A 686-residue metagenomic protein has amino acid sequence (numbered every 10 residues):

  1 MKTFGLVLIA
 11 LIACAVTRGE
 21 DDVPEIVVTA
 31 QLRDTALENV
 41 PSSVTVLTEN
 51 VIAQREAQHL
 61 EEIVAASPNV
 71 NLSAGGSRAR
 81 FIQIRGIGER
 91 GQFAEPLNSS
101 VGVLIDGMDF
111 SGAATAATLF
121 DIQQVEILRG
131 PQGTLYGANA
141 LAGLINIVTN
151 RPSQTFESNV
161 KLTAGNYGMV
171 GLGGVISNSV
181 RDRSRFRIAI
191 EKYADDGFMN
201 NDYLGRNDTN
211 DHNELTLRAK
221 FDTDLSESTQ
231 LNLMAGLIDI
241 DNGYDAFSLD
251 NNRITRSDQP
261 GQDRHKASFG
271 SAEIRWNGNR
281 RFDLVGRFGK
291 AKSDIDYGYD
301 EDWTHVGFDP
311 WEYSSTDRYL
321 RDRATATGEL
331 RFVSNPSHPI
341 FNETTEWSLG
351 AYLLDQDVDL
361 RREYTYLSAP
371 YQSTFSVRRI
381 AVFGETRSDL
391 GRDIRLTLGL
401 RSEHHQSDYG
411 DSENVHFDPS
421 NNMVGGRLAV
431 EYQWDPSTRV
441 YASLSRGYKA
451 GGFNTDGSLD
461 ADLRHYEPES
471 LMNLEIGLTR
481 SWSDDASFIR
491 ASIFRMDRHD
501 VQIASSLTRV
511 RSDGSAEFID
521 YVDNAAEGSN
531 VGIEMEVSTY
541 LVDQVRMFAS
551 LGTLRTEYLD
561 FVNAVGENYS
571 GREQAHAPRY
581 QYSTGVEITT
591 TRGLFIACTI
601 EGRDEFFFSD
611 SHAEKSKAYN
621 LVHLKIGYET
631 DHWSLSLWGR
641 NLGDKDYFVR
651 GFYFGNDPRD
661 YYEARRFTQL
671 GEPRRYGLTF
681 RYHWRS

Functional and structural regions predicted by a protein language model:
E25-I26, E605-F607, Y628-S686: C-terminal beta-signal and adjacent terminal beta-strands/loops of Gram-negative outer-membrane beta-barrel proteins
L60-E61, F81-Q83, L104, Q124-I127 (+3 more regions): N-terminal periplasmic accessory domains that precede and gate Gram-negative outer-membrane beta-barrel machines
Q92-A94, S100-P131: Short acidic/polar hinge/loop motifs at secondary-structure boundaries that mediate gating or recognition
E157-N159, A164-D195, M199, L204-N242 (+11 more regions): Transmembrane beta-barrel wall of Gram-negative outer-membrane proteins
D222-S228, G236, F332-S334, T344-E346 (+4 more regions): Structural signature of Gram-negative outer-membrane beta-barrels, strongest in the C-terminal barrel of TonB-dependent
E273-N277, R281-D302, Q433, R439-S445 (+3 more regions): Membrane-embedded beta-barrel scaffold of Gram-negative outer-membrane proteins
S348-G350, R392-L396, R495-D497, Y521-D610 (+1 more regions): Gram-negative outer-membrane beta-barrel transporters
L459, Y558, H576-E629, R640-D644 (+1 more regions): C-terminal beta-barrel architecture of Gram-negative outer-membrane proteins
